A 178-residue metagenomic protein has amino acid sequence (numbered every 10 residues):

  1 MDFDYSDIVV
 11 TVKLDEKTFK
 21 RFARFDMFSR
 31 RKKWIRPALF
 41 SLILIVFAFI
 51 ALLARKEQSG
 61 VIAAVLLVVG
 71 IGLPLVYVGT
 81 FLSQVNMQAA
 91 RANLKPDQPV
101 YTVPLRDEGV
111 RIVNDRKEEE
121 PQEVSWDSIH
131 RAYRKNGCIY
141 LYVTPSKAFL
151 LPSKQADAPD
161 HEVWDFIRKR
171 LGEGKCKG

Functional and structural regions predicted by a protein language model:
M1-L42: N-terminal membrane-targeting/pre-transmembrane regions
D15, V110-R111, Q122-G137: Phosphoinositide-dependent membrane-docking surfaces
R30-K95: Alpha-helical transmembrane spans
Y77-E123: Conserved beta-hairpin
T102-V103, D127-H130, K154: Hydrophobic/aromatic beta-strand elements that line small-molecule binding cavities or substrate pockets in beta-rich
P104-D107, R134, V143: Generic beta-strand structural signal
G137-G178: A membrane-cytosol interface segment of integral membrane proteins
